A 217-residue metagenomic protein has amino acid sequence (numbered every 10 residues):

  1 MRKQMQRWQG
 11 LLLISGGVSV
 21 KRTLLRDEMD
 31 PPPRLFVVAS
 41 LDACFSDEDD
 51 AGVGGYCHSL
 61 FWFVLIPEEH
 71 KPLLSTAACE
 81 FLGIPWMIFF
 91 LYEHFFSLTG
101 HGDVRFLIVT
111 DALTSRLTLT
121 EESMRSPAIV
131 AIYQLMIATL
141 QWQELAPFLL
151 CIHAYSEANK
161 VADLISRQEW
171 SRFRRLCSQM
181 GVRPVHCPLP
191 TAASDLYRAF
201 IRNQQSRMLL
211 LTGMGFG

Functional and structural regions predicted by a protein language model:
M1-E28: Amphipathic alpha-helical
M1-Q4, D27-D30, C44, K71-T76 (+2 more regions): Conserved, non-catalytic sequence blocks in retroelement Pol enzymes and Pol-derived host proteins
P33-D49: Two-metal-ion RNase H-like nuclease active-site motif
D42-S46, H58-L60, I66-E68, D111-L113 (+1 more regions): An acidic- and aromatic-residue-enriched active-site/binding cleft used to recognize and process polar
Y56-L82, W86, F90, T114-A131: A short, polar/acidic, helix/strand-boundary loop motif
F63-L65, D195, G213-F216: Activation on extended, non-transmembrane soluble regions of large proteins
F89-L164: RNase H catalytic domain
E144-Q205: C-terminal functional segments of enzyme domains
